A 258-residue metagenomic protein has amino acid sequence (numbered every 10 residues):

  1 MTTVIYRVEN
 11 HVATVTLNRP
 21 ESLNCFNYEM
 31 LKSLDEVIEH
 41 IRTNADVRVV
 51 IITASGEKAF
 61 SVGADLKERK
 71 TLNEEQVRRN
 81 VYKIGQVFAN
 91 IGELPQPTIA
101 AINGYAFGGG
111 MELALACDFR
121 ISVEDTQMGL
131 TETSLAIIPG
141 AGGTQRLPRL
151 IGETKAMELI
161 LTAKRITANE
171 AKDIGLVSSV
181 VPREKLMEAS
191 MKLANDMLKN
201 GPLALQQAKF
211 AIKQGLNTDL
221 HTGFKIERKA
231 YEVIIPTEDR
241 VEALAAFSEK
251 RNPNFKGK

Functional and structural regions predicted by a protein language model:
M1-A13, N44, E57, A163-N169 (+2 more regions): C-terminal alpha-helix plus adjacent terminal tail
M1-T53, E75, A89: Conserved CoA-thioester-binding segment of acyl-CoA-metabolizing enzymes
V15, R19, L34, I52 (+6 more regions): Terminal peptide-recognition signature
P20-L23, E57-K58, G63, R69 (+4 more regions): A short, glycine- and basic residue-enriched loop/turn that sits immediately adjacent to a domain's principal
M30-S33, N80-K83, L113, L186 (+1 more regions): Hydrophobic alpha-helical membrane-association signature
K32, A54-N90, A106, D219: Glycine- (often His-adjacent) and acidic-residue-rich active-site loop that binds/positions the CoA thioester
A89-L203, V233-T237, E242-A245, E249-R251: Crotonase-fold acyl-CoA enzyme core
